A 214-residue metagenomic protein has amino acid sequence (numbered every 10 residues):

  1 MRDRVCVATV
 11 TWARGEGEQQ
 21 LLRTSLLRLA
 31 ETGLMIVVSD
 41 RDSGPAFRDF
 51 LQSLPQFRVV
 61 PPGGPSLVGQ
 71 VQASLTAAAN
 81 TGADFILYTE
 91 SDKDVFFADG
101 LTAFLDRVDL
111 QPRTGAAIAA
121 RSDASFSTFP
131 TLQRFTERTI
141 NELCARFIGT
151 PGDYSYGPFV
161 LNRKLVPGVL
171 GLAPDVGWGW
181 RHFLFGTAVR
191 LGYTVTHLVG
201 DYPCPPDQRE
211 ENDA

Functional and structural regions predicted by a protein language model:
T9-E31, S43: Short, well-formed alpha-helical segments that are part of the catalytic scaffolds of diverse glycosyltransferases
S39-F47: A conserved acidic beta->alpha catalytic loop
Q52-G69: Conserved donor nucleotide-binding strand/loop of the catalytic core
Q72-F85: Active-site nucleotide-sugar/metal-binding loop of Leloir-type enzymes
A83-D94: Short beta-strand-to-loop acidic/aromatic patch adjacent to the donor-nucleotide binding site
V95-F126: Conserved donor-nucleotide/metal-binding helix-loop-beta segment in metal-dependent transferases, i.e., the alpha-helix
D123-P130, C144-F159: A recurrent flexible, glycine/aromatic-enriched loop bordering the glycosyltransferase active site that acts as
H182-A214: C-terminal catalytic/acceptor-binding lobe
